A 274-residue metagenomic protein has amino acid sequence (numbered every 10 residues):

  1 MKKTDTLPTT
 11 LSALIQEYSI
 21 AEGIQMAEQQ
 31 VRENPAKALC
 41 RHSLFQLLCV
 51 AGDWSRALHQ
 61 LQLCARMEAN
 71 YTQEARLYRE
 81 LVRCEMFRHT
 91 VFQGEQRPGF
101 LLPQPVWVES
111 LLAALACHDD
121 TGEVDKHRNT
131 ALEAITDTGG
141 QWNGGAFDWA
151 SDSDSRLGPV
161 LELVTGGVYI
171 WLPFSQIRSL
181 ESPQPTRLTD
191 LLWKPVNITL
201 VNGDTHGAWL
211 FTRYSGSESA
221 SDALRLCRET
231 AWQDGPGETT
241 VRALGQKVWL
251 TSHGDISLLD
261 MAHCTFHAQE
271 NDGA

Functional and structural regions predicted by a protein language model:
T10, S43-L44, R79, V106 (+1 more regions): Structural register within alpha-helical repeat arrays
L14, L48, V82-R83, C117-H118: Residue at a conserved register position within TPR or TPR-like alpha-solenoid repeats
A27, L61, R128-N129: Inward-facing hydrophobic residues that define packing positions of alpha-helical scaffold repeats
P35, A69-N70: Short coil turns that delineate tetratricopeptide repeat
C40, E74-A75: TPR alpha-solenoid repeat register
